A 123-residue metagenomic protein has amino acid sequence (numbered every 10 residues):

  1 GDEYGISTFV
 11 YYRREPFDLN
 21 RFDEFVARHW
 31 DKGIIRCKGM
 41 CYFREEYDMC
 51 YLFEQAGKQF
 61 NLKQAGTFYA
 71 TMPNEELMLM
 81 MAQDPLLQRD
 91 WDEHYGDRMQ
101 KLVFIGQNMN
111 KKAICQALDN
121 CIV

Functional and structural regions predicted by a protein language model:
G1-V123: P-loop NTP-binding site
